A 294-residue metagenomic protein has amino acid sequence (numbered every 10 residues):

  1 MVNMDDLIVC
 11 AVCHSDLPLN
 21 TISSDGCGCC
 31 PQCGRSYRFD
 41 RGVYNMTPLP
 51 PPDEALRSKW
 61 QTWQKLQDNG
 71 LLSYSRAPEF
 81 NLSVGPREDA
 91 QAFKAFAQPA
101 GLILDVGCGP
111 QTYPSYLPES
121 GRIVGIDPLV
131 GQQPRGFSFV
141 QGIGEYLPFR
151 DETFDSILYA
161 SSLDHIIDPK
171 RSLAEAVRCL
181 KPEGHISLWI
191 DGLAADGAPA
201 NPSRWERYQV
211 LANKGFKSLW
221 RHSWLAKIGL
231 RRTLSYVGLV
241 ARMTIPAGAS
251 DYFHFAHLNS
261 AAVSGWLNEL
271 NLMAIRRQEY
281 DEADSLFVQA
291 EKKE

Functional and structural regions predicted by a protein language model:
V2-W60: N-terminal auxiliary segments of SAM/dcSAM-dependent transferases
V9, D40-A97: Conserved class I S-adenosyl-L-methionine
L102-Y146: Class I SAM-dependent methyltransferase SAM/SAH-binding core
L158: A conserved beta-strand element that flanks and buttresses the S-adenosyl-L-methionine
S161-S162: Short catalytic micro-motifs in class I SAM-dependent methyltransferases
K170-P182: A short glycine-rich, Lys/Arg-flanked "PGG" loop and its adjoining helix->strand segment in the class I
I186-R231: Conserved class I S-adenosyl-L-methionine
D251-N271: Short alpha-helix
